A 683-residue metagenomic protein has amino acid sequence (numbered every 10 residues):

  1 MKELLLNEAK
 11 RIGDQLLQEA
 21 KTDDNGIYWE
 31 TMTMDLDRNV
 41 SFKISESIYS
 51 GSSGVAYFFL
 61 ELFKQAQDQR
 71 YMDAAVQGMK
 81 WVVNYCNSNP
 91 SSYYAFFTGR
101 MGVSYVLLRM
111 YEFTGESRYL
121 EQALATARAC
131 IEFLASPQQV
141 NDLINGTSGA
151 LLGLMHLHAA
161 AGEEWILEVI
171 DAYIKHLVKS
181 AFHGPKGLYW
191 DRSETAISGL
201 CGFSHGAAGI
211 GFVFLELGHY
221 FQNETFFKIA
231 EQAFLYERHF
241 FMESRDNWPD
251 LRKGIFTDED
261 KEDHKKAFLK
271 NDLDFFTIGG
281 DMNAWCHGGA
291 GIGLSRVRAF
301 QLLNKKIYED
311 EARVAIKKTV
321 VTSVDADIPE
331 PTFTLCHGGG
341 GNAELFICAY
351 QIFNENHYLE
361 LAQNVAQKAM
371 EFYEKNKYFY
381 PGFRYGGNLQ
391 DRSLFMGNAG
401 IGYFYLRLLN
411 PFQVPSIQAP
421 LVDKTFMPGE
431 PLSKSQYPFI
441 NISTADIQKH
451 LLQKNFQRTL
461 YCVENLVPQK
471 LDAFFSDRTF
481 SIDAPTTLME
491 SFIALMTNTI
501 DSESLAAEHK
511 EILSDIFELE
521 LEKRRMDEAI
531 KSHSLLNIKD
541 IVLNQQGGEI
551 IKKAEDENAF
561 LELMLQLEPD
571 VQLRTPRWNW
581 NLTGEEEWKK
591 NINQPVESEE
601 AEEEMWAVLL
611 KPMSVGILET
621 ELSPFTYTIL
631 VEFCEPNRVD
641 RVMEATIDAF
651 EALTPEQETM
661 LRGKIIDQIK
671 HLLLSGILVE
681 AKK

Functional and structural regions predicted by a protein language model:
M1-D446: Glycan-recognition and catalytic cores of secretory/periplasmic carbohydrate-active enzymes
V40-F42, K270-M282, Q390-D391, Q594-E604 (+1 more regions): Glycine-rich, flexible loop segments associated with nucleotide phosphate handling
V106, G153, E568-D570, R574-W578 (+2 more regions): Structured loops at beta-to-helix junctions and adjacent beta-edge loops in soluble globular domains
F256-F276, D325-A326, I500-E508, L535-G547 (+2 more regions): Intrinsically disordered, low-complexity coil segments
S435-D556, V615, E619-K683: Long, charge-rich, low-complexity alpha-helical segments
L535-E597: A glycine-rich beta-turn/hairpin centered on an aromatic-Pro dipeptide
Q572-E635: Low-complexity, glycine/alanine/valine/leucine- and proline-rich hydrophobic stretches
